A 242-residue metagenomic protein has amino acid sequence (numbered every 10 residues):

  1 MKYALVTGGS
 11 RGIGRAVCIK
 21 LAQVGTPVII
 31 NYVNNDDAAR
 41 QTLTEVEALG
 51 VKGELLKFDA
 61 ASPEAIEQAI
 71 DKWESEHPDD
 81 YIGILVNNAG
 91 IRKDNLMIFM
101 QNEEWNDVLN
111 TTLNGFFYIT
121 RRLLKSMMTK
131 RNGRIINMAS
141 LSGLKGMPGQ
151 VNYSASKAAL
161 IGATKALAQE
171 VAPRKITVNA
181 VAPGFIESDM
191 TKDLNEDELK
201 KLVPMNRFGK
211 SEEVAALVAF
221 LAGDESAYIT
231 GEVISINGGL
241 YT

Functional and structural regions predicted by a protein language model:
S10-G12: Conserved glycine-rich cofactor-binding loop
D36, K57-A69, N102, E212-E213: The beta1-alpha1 cofactor-binding region of Rossmann-like NAD(H)/NADP(H)-dependent oxidoreductases
I82, L96-M97, Q101-L109, L199: Substrate-binding pocket helix/loop in short-chain dehydrogenase/reductase
T120, S156, T164: Active-site helix of classical SDR
K125, Q169-P173, A227: Alpha-helical segment proximal to the catalytic Tyr-Lys
S140: Residue(s) in the substrate-gating loop at a strand-loop-helix junction that position the organic substrate next
K210-I236, L240-Y241: C-terminal substrate-recognition "lid" of short-chain dehydrogenase/reductases
